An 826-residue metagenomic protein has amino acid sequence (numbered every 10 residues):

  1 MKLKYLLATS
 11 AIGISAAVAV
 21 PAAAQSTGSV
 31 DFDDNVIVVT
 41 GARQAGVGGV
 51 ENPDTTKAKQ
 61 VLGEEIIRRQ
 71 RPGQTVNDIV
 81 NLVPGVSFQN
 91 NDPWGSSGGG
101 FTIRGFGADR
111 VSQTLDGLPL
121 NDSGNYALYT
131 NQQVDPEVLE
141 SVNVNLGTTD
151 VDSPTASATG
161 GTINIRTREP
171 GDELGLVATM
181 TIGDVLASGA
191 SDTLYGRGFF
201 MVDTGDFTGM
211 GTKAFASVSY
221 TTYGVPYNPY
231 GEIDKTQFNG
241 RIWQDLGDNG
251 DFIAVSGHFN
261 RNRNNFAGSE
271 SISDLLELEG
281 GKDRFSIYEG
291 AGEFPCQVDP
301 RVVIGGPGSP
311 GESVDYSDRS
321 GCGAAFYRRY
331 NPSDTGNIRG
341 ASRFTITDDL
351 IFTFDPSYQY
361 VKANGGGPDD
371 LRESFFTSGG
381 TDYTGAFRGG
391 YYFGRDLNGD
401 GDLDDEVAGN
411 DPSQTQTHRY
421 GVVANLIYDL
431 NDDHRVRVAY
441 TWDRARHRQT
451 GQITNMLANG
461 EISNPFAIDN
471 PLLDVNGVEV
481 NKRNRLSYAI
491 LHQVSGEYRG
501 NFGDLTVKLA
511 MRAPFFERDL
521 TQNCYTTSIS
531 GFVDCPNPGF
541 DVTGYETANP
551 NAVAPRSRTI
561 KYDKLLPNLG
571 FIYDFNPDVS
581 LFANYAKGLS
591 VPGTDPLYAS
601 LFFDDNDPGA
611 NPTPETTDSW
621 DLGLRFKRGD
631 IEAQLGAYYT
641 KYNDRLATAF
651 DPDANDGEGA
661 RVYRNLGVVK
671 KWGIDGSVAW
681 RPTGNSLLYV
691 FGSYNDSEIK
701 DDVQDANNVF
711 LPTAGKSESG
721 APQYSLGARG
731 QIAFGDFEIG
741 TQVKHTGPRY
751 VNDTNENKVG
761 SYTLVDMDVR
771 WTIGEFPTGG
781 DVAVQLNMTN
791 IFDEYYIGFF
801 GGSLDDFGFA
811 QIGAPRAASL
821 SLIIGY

Functional and structural regions predicted by a protein language model:
L6-A8, Q25, D203, L569 (+5 more regions): Conserved C-terminal beta-signal and adjacent last beta-strands/turns of outer-membrane beta-barrel proteins
G28, T40, E51, N77-P119 (+2 more regions): Extracytoplasmic beta-strand/coil segments of soluble accessory domains associated with Gram-negative outer-membrane
D34-R71, G100: N-terminal periplasmic "start-of-domain" segments of outer-membrane beta-barrel proteins
Q133-T179: A beta-strand signature from Gram-negative outer-membrane beta-barrel systems, especially the internal plug domain
G175-V177, G189-P307, E312, R329-I351 (+2 more regions): Transmembrane beta-barrel wall of Gram-negative outer-membrane proteins
A267-A325, P368-P412, N455-N481, D519-T559 (+4 more regions): Solvent-exposed loop segments that connect transmembrane elements
I351-S357, D574, S580-F582, A586 (+3 more regions): Membrane-embedded beta-barrel scaffold of Gram-negative outer-membrane proteins
D504, E632, A637-Y642, E658-D753 (+3 more regions): Gram-negative outer-membrane beta-barrel transporters
